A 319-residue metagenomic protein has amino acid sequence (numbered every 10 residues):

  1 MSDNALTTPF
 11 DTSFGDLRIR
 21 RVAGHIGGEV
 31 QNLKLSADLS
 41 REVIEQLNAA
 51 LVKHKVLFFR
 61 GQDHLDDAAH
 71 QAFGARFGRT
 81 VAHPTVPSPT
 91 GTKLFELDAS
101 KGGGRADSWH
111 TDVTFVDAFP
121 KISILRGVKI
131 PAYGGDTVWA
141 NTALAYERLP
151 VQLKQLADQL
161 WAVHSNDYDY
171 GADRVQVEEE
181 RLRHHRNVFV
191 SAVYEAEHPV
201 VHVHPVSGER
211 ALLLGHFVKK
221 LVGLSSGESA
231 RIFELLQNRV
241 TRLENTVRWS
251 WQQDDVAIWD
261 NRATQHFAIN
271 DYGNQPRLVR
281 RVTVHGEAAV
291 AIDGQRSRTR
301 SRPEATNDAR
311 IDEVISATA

Functional and structural regions predicted by a protein language model:
S2-Q253, N261-A319: Non-heme Fe(II) oxygenase catalytic core, chiefly the N-lobe of the double-stranded beta-helix
